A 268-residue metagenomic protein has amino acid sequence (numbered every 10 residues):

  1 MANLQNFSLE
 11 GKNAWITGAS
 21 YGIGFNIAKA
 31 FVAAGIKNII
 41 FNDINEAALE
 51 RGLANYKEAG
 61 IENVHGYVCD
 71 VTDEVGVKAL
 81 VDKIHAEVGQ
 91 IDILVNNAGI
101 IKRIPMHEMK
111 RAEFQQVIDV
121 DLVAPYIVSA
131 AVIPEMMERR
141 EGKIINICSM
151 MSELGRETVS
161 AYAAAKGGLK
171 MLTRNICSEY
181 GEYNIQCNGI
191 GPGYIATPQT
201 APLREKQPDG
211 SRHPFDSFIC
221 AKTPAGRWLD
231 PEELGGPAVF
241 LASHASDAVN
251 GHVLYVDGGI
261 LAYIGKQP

Functional and structural regions predicted by a protein language model:
S20-G22: Conserved glycine-rich cofactor-binding loop
V95, G181, Q186, V249-G251: Short, small/polar-rich loop/turn modules that mediate ligand/substrate recognition or access, typified
P105-M106, E113-I118, F215, I219: Substrate-binding pocket helix/loop in short-chain dehydrogenase/reductase
S129, A165, T173: Active-site helix of classical SDR
P134, S178-E182, D247: Alpha-helical segment proximal to the catalytic Tyr-Lys
E141, R227-V256, L261: C-terminal substrate-recognition "lid" of short-chain dehydrogenase/reductases
S149: Residue(s) in the substrate-gating loop at a strand-loop-helix junction that position the organic substrate next
